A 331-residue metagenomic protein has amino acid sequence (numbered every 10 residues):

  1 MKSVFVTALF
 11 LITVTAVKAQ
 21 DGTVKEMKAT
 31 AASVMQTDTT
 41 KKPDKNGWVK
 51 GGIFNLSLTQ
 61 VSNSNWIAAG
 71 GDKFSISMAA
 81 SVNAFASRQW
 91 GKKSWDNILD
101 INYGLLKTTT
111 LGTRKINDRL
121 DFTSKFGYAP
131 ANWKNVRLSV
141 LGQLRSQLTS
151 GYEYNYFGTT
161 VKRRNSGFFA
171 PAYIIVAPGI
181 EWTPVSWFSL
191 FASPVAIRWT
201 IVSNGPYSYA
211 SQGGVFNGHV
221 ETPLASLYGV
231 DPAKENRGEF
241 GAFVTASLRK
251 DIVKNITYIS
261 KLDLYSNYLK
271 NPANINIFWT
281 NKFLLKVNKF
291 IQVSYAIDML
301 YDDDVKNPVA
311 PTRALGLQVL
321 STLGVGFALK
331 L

Functional and structural regions predicted by a protein language model:
A16-I53: Sec-dependent signal peptide cleavage junction
G52, L56-L58, A80-R88, F122-Y128 (+7 more regions): Residues on the lipid-exposed face of transmembrane beta-strands in outer-membrane beta-barrel proteins
G52-F54, N97, L138-G142, P178 (+3 more regions): Membrane-embedded beta-strand positions of outer-membrane beta-barrel proteins
L56-S62, W90-K92, I101-K107, G142-S150 (+5 more regions): Transmembrane beta-strands of outer-membrane beta-barrel pores
T59-S81, T110-T113: Surface-exposed strand-loop-strand hairpins of Gram-negative outer-membrane beta-barrel proteins
K93-W95, W133-L138, W187-L190, N255-Y258 (+2 more regions): Repeated loop/turn-to-beta-strand initiation elements of outer-membrane beta-barrel proteins
I116-E239: Outer-membrane pore/translocation modules
L317-L331: Outer-membrane beta-barrel "beta-signal"
